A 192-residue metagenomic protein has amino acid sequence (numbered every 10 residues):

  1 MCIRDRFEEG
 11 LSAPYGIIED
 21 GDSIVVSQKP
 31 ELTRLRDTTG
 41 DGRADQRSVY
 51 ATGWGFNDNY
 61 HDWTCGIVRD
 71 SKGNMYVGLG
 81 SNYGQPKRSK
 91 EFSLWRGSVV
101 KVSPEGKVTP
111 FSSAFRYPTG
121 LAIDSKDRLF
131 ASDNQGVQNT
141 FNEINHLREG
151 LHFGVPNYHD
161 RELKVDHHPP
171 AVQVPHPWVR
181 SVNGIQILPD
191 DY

Functional and structural regions predicted by a protein language model:
R4-Y192: Beta-propeller domains with acidic blade repeats across secreted/periplasmic ectodomains and cytosolic WD/CNH propellers
